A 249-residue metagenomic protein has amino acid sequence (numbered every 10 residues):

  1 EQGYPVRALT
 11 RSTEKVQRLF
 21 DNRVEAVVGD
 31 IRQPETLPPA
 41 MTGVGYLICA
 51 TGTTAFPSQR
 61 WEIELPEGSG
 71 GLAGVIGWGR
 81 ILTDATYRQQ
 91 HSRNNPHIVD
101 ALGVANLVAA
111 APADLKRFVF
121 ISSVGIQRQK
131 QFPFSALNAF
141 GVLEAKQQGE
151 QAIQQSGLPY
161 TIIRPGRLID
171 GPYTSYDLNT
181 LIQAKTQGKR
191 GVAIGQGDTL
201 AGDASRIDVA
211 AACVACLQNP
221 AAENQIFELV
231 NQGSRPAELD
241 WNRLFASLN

Functional and structural regions predicted by a protein language model:
E1-P5, R11-V16, D21, A26 (+5 more regions): Oxidoreductase cofactor-interface core, primarily capturing Rossmann-like NAD(P)-dependent enzymes
A8-P112: NAD(P)H-binding glycine-rich loop region in Rossmannoid oxidoreductase-like domains and their noncatalytic homologs
